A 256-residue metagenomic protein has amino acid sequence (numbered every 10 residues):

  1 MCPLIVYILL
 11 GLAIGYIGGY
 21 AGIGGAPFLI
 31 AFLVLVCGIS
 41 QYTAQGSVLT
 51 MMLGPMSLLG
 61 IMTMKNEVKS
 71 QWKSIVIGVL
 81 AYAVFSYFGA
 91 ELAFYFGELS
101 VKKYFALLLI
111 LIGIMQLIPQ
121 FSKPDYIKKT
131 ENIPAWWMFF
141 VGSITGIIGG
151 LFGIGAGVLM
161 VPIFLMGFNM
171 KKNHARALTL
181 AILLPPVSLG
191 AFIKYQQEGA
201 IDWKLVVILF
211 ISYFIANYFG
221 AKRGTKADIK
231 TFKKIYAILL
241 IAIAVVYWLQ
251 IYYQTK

Functional and structural regions predicted by a protein language model:
M1-Y16, I30-V36, Q41, M62-L151 (+3 more regions): Juxtamembrane transmembrane-helix boundary motif
A21-L29, G153-I163: Transmembrane helix boundary and interhelical junction motifs in multipass membrane proteins
P27, T50-M51, V158-L159, A181-I182: Hydrophobic alpha-helical transmembrane segments of integral membrane proteins, especially lipid-exposed positions
Y42-G46, R176-L180: Small-residue hotspots at the loop-to-helix junctions and early N-terminal turns of transmembrane alpha-helices
T50-L58, V84-F85, I182-L189: Membrane-embedded alpha-helical segments of transport systems, primarily multispan ion/solute transporters
A181, A191, W203-V207: C-terminal transmembrane helix-loop-helix hairpin of multi-pass membrane proteins
